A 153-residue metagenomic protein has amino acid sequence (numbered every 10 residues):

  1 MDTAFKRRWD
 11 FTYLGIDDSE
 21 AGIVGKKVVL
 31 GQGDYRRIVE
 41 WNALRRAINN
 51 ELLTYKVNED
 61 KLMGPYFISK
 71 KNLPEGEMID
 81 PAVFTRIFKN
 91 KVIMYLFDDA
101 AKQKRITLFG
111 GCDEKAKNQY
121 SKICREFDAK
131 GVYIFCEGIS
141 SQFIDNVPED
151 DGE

Functional and structural regions predicted by a protein language model:
M1-E153: C-terminal regulatory/interaction module of P-loop NTP-utilizing enzymes
